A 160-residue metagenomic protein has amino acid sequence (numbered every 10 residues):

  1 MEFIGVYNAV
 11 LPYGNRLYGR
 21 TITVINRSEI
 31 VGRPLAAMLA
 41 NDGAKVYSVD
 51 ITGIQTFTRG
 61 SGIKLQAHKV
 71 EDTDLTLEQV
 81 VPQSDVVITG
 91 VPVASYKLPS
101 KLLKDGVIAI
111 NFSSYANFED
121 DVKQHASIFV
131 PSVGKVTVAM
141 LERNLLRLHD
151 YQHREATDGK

Functional and structural regions predicted by a protein language model:
M1-L98, I108, D120, Q124: Glycine-rich phosphate/diphosphate-binding loop of Rossmann-like nucleotide-binding domains
D105-G159: Rossmann-fold NAD(P)-binding glycine/threonine-rich loop
